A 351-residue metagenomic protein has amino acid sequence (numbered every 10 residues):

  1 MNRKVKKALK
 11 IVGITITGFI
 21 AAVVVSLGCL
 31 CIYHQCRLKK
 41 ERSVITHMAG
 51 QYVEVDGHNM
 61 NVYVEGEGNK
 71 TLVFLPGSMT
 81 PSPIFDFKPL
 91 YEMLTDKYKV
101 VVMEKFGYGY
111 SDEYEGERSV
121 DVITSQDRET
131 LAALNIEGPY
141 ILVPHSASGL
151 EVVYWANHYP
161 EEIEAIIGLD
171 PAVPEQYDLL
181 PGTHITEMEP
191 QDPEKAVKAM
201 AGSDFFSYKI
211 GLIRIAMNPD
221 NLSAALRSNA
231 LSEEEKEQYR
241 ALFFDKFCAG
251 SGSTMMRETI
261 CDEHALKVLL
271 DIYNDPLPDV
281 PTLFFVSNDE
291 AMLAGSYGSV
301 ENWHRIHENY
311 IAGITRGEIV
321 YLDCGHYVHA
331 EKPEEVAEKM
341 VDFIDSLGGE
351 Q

Functional and structural regions predicted by a protein language model:
N2-L72, T95-Y98, E137, T315 (+1 more regions): Alpha/beta-hydrolase fold catalytic core
H58-Y110: Conserved HGGG/HGGXW glycine-rich cap/lid loop of the alpha/beta-hydrolase fold
M79, K105-G109, E151, V173 (+1 more regions): Alpha/beta-hydrolase active-site loop signature
K105-V143, Y159: Active-site loop/oxyanion-hole signature of alpha/beta-hydrolase fold enzymes
G138-H184: Conserved hydrolase catalytic core segment
I167-K209: Flexible "cap/lid" loop of the alpha/beta hydrolase fold
E233-G313: Conserved serine/cysteine hydrolase catalytic core
A312-Q351: Catalytic active-site module of serine/aspartate enzymes centered on a nucleophile-bearing elbow/loop
